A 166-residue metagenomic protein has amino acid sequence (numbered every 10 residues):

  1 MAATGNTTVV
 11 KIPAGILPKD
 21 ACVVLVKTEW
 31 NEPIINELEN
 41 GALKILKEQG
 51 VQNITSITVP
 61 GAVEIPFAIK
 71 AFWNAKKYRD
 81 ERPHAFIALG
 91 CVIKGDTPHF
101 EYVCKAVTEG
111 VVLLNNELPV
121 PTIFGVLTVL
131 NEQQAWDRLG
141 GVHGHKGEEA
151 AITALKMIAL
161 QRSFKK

Functional and structural regions predicted by a protein language model:
M1-C22, E48, G141-V142, K156-K166: N-terminal presequence-like segments and the immediate start of the first folded domain
P13-T58: Glycine-rich phosphate/diphosphate-binding loop of Rossmann-like nucleotide-binding domains
P18, P33, E37, G41 (+6 more regions): Conserved active-site and cofactor/substrate-binding residues in soluble primary-metabolism enzymes
C22, A85, P119-I123: Proline-centered loop/turn at the N-terminus of a beta-strand
E29-W30, V59, C91-V92, L127-N131: Short, ordered loop/turn segments at secondary-structure junctions
Q49-E81: Active-site rim loops that border cofactor/substrate pockets in soluble metabolic enzymes
A68-V111, N115, K166: Glycine-rich phosphate-binding loop
F100-K166: C-terminal binding/interaction regions
